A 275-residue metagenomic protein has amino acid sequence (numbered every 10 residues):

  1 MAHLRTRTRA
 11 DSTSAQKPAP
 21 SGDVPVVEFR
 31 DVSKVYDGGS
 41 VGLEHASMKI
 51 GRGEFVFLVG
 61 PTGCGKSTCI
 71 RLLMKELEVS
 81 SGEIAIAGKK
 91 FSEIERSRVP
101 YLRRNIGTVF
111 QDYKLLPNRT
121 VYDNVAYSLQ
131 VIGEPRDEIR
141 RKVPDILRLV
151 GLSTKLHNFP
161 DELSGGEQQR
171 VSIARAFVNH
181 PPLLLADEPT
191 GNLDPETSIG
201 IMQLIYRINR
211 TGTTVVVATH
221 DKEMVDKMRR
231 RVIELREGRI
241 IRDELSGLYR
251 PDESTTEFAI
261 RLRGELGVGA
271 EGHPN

Functional and structural regions predicted by a protein language model:
M74: Helix-to-loop junction immediately C-terminal to a conserved catalytic motif
G82-K90, K142: Conserved ABC transporter NBD signature motif
F91-G107, R136, I208-R210, P251-S254: ABC ATPase NBD coupling module
R119-A126: Short coil-to-helix segment of the ABC ATPase nucleotide-binding domain corresponding to the Q-loop/switch region
F159-L163, E167: Conserved ABC ATPase signature
V178-P182: A short, proline-enriched helix->beta-strand linker immediately N-terminal to the Walker B motif in ABC-type P-loop
L184-D187: Catalytic Walker B motif of ABC-type/P-loop ATPase nucleotide-binding domains
